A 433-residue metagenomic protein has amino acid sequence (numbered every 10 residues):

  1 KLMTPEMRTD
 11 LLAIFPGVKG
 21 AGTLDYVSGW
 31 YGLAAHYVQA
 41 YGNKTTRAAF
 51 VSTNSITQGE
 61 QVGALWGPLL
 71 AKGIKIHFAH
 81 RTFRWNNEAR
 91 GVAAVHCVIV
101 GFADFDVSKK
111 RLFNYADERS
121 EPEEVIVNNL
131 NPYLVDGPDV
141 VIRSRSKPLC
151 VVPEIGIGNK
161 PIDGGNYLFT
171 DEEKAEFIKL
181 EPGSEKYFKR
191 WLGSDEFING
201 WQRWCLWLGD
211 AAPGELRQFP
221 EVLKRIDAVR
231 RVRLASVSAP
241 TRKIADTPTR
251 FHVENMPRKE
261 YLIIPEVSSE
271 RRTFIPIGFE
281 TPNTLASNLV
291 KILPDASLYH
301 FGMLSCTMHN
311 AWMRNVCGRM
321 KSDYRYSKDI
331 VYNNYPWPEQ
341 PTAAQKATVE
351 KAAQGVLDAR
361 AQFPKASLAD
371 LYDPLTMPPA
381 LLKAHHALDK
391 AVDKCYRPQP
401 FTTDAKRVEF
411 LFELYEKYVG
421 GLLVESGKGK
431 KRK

Functional and structural regions predicted by a protein language model:
K1-S184, N199-R203, P213-F219, I275 (+3 more regions): Signature of N6-adenine DNA methyltransferases within the class I
L2-M3, P138-N288, T402-K433: Segments forming glycine/polar-rich beta-alpha architectures that bind adenosine-containing cofactors
A49-S52, I99-G101, W191, C205 (+5 more regions): Structured core elements
S52-S55, F83, D104-D106, L134 (+9 more regions): Short, flexible loop/turn elements at secondary-structure junctions
P68-F78, D227-L234, Y299-H300, M308-W312: A short, contiguous, amphipathic alpha-helix enriched in charged residues
K75, E221-V229, A245, Y332-K433: Non-catalytic DNA-recognition/assembly elements of restriction-modification systems
R81, S269-T284, G302, A311-S322: Short, ligand-facing micro-motifs at secondary-structure edges
K291-N333, A344-A347, A359: Basic, amphipathic alpha-helical recognition segments used for DNA target recognition
